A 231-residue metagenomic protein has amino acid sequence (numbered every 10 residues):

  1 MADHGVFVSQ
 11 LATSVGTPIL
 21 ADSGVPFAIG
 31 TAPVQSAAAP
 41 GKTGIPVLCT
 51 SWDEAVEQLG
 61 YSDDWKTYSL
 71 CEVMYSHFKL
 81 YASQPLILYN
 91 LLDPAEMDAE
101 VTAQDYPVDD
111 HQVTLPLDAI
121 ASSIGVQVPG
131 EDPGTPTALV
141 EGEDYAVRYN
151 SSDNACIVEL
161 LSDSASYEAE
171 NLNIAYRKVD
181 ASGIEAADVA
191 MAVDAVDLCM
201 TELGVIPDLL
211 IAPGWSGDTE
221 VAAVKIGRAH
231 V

Functional and structural regions predicted by a protein language model:
M1-H230: Surface-exposed assembly/interface segments
